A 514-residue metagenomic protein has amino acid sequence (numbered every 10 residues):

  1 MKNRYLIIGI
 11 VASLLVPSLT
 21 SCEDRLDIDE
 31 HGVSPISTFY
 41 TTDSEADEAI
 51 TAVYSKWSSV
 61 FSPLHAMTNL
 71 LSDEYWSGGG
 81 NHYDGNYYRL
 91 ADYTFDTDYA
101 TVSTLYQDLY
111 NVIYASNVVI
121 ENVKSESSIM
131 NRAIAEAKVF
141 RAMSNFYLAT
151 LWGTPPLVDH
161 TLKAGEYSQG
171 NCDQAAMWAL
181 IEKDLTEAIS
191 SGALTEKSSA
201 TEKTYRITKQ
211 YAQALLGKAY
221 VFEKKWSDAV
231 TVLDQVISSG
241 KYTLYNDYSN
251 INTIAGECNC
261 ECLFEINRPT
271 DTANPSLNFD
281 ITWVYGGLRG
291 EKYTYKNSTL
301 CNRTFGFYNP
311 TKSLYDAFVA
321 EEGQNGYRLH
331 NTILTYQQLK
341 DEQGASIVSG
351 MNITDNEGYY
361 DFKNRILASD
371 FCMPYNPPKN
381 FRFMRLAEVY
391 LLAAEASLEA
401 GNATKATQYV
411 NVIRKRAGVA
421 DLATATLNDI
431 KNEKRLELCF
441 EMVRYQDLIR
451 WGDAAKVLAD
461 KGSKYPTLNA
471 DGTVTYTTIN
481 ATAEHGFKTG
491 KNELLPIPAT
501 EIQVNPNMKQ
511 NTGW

Functional and structural regions predicted by a protein language model:
K2, C22-L71, S103, V118 (+4 more regions): Acidic, glycine-rich segments characteristic of secretory precursors and extracytoplasmic regions
N3-Y5, S13-S44, A142, I181 (+5 more regions): Bacterial Sec-dependent N-terminal signal peptides
S37, P63-G80, V158-T161, L194-L215 (+6 more regions): Short, surface-exposed recognition loops and adjoining beta-strand edges that mediate ligand/DNA contacts, enriched
T42-S59, H82-W152, S168-A175, L185-K197 (+1 more regions): Conserved, well-structured interaction surfaces
S44, I50, D84-T104, S238 (+4 more regions): Elongated scaffold/linker segments in the mid-to-C-terminal portions of large proteins
